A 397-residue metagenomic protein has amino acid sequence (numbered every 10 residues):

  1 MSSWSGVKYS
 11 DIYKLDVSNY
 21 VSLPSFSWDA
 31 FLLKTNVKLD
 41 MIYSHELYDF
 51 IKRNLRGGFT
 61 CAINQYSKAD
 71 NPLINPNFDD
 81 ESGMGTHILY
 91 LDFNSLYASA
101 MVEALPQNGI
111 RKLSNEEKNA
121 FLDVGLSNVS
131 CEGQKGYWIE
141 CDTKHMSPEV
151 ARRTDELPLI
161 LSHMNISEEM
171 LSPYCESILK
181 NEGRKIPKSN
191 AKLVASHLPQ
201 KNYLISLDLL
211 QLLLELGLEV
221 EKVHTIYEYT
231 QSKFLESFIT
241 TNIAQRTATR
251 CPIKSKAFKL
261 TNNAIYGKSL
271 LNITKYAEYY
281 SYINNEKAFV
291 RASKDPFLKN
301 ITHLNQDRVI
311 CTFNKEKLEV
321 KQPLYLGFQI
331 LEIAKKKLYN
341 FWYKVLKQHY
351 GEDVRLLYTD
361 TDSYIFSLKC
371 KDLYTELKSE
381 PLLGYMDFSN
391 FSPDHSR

Functional and structural regions predicted by a protein language model:
M1-R397: Conserved acidic
